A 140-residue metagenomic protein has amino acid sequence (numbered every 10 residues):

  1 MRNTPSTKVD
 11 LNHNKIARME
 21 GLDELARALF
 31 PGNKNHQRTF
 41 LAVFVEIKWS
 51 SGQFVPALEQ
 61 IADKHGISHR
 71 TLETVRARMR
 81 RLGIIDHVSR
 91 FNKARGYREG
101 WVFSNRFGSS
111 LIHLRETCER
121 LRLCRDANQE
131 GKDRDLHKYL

Functional and structural regions predicted by a protein language model:
M1-A26, R106-L140: Long, low-complexity, charge-rich intrinsically disordered regions
M1-Q60: Short recognition helix of helix-turn-helix/winged-helix DNA-binding domains
N33-H36, A57, R90-T117: Short, cationic-aromatic polyanion-contact patches
I47-W101: Winged helix-turn-helix DNA-binding recognition segment
